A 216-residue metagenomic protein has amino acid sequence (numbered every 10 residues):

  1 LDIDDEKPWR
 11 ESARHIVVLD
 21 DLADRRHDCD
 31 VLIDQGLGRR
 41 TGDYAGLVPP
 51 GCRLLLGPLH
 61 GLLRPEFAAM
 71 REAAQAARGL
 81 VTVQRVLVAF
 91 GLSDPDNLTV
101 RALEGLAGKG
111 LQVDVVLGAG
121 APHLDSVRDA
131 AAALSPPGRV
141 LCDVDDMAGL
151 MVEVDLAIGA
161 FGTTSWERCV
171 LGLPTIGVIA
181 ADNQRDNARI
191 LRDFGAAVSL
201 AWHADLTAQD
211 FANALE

Functional and structural regions predicted by a protein language model:
L1-V115, G120-E216: Nucleotide-activated sugar donor-binding and catalytic core shared by glycosyltransferases and related lipid-linked
